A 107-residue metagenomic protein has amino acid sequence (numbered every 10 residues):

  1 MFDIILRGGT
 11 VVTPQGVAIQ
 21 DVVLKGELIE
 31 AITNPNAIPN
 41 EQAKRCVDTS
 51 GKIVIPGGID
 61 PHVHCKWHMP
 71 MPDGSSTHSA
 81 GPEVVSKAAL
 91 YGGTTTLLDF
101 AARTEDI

Functional and structural regions predicted by a protein language model:
F2-P56: Histidine-rich, glycine-flanked metal-binding segment
T49-I107: Metal-associated gating/positioning segment near the N- to mid-region
